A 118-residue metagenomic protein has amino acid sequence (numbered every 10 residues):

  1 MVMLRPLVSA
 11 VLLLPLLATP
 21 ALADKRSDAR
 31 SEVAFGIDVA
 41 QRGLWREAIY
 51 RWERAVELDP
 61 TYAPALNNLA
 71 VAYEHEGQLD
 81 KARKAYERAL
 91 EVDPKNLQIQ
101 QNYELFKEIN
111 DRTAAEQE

Functional and structural regions predicted by a protein language model:
A29-R30, A63-P64, L97-Q98: Helix-start (N-cap) detector for alpha-helical repeat units in TPR-like alpha-solenoids, especially tetratricopeptide
Q41-R42, H75, L105-R112: Register position in tetratricopeptide repeats
